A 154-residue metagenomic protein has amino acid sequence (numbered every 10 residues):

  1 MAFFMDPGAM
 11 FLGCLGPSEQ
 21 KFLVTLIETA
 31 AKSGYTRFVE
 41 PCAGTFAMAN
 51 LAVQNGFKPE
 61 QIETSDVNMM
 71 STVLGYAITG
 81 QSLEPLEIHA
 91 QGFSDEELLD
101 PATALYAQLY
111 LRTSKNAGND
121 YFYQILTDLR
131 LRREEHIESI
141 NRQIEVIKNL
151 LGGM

Functional and structural regions predicted by a protein language model:
M1-N55, N68-L74, Q81, M154: S-adenosyl-L-methionine
Q61-M154: Class I S-adenosyl-L-methionine-dependent methyltransferase module
